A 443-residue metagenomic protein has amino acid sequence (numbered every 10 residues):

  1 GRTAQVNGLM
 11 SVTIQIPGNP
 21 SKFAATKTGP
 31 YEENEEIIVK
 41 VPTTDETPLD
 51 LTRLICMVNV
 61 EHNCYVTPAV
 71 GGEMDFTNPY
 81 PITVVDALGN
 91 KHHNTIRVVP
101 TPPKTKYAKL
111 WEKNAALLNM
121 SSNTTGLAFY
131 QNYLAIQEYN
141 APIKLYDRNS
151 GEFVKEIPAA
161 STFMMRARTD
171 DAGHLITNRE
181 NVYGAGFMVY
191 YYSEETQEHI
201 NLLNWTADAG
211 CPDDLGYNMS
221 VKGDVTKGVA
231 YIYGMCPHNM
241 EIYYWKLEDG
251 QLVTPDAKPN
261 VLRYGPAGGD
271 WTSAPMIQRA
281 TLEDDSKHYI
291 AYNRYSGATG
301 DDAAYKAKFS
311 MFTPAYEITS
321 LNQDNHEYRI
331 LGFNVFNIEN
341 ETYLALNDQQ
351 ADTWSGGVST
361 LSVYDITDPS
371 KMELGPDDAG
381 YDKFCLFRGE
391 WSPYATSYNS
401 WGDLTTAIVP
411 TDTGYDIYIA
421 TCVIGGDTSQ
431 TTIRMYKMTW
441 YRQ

Functional and structural regions predicted by a protein language model:
G1-N123, M372, E390-S397, Y441-Q443: Beta-rich interaction/scaffold domains
T105-L117, L145, N149-T162, Y190-C211 (+4 more regions): Beta-propeller fold detector
K113-A141: Beta-strand-rich domains and repeat architectures in extracellular enzymes and scaffolds, especially beta-propellers
L117-A128, P158-H174, N178-E180, F187 (+5 more regions): Repeated scaffold domains used in trafficking and secretory/extracellular systems, primarily beta-propellers
Q131-A135, A172-T177, T226-Y233, D284-A291 (+2 more regions): Entry beta-strands of beta-propeller and related beta-repeat scaffolds
N140-D147, V182-S193, V229-Q251, S273-A274 (+3 more regions): Structural motif
N325-P393, L404: Loop/turn-rich, solvent-exposed surfaces of beta-rich toroidal or solenoidal domains
P393-Q443: Blade-level signature of beta-propeller repeat domains, shared across WD40, Kelch, NHL, RCC1 and BNR/Asp-box propellers
